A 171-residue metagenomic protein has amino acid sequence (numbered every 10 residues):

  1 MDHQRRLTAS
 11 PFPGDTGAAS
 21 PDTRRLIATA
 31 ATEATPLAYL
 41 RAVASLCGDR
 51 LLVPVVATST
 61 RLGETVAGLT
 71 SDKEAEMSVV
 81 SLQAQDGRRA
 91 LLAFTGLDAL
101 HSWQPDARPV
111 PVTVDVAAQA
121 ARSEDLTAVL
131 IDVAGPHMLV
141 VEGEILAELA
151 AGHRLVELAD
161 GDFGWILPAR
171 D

Functional and structural regions predicted by a protein language model:
M1-D171: An interfacial alpha-helical scaffold signature
